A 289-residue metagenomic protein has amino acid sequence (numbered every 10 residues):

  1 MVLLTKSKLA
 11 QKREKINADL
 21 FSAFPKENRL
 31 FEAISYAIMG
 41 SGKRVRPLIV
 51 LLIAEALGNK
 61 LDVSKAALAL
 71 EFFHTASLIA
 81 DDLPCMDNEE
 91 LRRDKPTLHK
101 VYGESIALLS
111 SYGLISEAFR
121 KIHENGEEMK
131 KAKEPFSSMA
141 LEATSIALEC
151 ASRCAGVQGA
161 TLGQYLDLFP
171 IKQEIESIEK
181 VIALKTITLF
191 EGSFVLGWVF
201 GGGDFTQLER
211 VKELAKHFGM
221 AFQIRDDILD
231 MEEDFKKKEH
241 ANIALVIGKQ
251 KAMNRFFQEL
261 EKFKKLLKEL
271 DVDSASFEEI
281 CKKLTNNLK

Functional and structural regions predicted by a protein language model:
M1-F21: N-terminal amphipathic/basic leader segments beginning at the initiator methionine
F21-R225, M231-L267, D273-T285: Mg2+-dependent prenyl diphosphate-binding active-site environment of isoprenoid biosynthetic enzymes
